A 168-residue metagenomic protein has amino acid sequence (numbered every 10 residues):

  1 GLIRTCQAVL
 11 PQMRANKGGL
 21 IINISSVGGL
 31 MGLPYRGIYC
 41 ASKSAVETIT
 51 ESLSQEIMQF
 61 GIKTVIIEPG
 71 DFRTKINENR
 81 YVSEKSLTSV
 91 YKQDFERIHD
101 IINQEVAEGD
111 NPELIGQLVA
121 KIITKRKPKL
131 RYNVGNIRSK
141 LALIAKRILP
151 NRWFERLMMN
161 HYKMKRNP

Functional and structural regions predicted by a protein language model:
I3, Y39: Catalytic tyrosine of NAD(P)H-dependent dehydrogenase/reductases that use a Tyr as the general acid/base
C6, S42: Active-site helix of classical SDR
A8-K17: A short helix-coil junction within the Rossmann-fold of NAD(P)-dependent oxidoreductases
S26: Residue(s) in the substrate-gating loop at a strand-loop-helix junction that position the organic substrate next
M31, S52-K63: Active-site-adjacent segment of SDR/Rossmann-fold oxidoreductases
M31-G37: Active-site loop immediately N-terminal to the catalytic Tyr-X3-Lys motif of short-chain dehydrogenase/reductase
M58-V106: C-terminal beta-strand-loop-alpha-helix "lid" module of Rossmann-like NAD(P)-dependent dehydrogenases
T64, Q104-K146: Core catalytic loop region at the nicotinamide-binding pocket of NAD(P)H-dependent oxidoreductases
